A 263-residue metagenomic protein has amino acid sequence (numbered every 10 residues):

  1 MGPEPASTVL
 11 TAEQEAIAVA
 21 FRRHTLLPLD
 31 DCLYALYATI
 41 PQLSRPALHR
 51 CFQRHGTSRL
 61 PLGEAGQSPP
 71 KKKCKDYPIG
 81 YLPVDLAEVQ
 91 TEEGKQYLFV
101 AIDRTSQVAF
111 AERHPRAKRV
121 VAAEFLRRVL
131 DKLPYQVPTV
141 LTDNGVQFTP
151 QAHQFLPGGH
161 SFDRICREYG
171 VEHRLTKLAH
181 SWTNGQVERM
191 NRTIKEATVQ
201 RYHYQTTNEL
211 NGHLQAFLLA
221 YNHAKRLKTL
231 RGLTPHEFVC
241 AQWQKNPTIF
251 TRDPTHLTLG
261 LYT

Functional and structural regions predicted by a protein language model:
M1-I17, F21-V84, V146, H153 (+2 more regions): Basic, flexible linker segments flanking DNA-binding modules in nucleic acid-interacting mobile-element proteins
P46, Q53-D103, V108, V120-E124 (+3 more regions): Mobile-element integrase/transposase regions, centering on the N-terminal DNA-binding/Zn-coordinating module
Q107-E112, R174-T176, Q200-R201: Short small-residue beta-strand/loop micro-motif enriched in glycine and branched aliphatics
P115-R119: A short acidic/small-residue loop/turn micro-motif
L133-F155, A179, N184, R231-H236: Acidic/histidine-rich, metal-coordinating catalytic segments
L141-T142, F162-Q186, Y202-T207: RNase H-like polynucleotidyl transferase catalytic core
R167-V171, R192-T263: C-terminal domain-tail junction helix/linker
